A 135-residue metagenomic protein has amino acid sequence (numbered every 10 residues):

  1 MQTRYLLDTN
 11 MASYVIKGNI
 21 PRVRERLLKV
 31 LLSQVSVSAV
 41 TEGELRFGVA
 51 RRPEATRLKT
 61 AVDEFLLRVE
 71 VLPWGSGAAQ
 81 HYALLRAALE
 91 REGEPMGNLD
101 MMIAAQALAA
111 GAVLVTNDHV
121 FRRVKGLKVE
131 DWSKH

Functional and structural regions predicted by a protein language model:
M1-V37, F47-E64, L84, S133-H135: Short, well-structured N-terminal submotif of metal-dependent ribonuclease cores
T3, A104, L108-H135: Acidic, PIN/NYN-like endoribonuclease modules and their adjacent C-terminal/linker elements
L7-T9, S38-T41, N117, K125: A secondary-structure boundary/capping signal
A12, E42-L45, A79, F121: A generic structural signal for short hydrophobic patches within well-formed alpha-helices
E70-R91: Acidic catalytic patch
N98-L99: Acidic donor-binding loop at a coil-to-helix junction in glycosyltransferase catalytic cores that engages
